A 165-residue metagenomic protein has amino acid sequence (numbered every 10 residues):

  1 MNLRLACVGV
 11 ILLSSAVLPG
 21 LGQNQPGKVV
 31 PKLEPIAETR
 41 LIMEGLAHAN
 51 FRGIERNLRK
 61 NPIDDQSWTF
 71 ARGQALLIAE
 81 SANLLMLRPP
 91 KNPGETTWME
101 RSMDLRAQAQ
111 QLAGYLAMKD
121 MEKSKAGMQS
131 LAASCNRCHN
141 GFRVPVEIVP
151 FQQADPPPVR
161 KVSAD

Functional and structural regions predicted by a protein language model:
M1-L5: Positively charged n-region of N-terminal signal peptides that target proteins for export
A6-A16: Bacterial N-terminal signal peptides
S14-P26: Bacterial Sec-dependent signal peptides at the C-terminal "C-region" and cleavage site
N24-D165: Sequence context surrounding c-type heme c attachment/ligation sites in exported
